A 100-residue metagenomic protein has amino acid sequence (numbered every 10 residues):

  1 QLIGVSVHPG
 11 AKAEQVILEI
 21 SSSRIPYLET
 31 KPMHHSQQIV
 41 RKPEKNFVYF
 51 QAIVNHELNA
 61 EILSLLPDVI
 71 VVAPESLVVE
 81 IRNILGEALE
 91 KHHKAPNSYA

Functional and structural regions predicted by a protein language model:
L2-A100: Polybasic (Lys/Arg-rich)
